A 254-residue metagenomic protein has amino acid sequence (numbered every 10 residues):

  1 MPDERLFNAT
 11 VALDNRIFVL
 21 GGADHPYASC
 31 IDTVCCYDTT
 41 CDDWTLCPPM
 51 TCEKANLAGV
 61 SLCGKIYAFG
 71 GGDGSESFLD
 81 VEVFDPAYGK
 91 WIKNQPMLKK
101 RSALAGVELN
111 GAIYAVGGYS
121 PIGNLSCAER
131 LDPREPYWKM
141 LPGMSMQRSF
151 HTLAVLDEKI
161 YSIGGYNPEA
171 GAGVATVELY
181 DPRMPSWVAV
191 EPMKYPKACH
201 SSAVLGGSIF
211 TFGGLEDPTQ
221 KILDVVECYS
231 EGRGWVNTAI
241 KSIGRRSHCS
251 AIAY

Functional and structural regions predicted by a protein language model:
M1-Y254: Kelch-like beta-propeller repeat domains
